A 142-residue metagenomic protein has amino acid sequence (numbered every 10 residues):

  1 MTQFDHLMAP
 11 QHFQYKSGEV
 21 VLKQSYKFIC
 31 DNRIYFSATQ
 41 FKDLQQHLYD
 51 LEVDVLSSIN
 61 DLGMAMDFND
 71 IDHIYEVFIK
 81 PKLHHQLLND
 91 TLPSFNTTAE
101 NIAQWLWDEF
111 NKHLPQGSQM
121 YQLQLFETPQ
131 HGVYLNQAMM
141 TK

Functional and structural regions predicted by a protein language model:
M1-K142: Charge-rich, low-complexity N-terminal segments
